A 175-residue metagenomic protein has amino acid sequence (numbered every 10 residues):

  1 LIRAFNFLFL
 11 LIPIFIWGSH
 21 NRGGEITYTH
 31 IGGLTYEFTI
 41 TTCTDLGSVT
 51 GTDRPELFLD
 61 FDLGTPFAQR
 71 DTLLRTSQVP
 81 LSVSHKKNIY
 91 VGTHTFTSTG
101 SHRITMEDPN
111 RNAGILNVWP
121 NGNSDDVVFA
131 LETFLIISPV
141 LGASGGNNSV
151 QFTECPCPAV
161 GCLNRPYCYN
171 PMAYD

Functional and structural regions predicted by a protein language model:
L1-R22: Bacterial Sec-dependent N-terminal signal peptides
W17-D175: Long, compositionally biased, intrinsically disordered segments
